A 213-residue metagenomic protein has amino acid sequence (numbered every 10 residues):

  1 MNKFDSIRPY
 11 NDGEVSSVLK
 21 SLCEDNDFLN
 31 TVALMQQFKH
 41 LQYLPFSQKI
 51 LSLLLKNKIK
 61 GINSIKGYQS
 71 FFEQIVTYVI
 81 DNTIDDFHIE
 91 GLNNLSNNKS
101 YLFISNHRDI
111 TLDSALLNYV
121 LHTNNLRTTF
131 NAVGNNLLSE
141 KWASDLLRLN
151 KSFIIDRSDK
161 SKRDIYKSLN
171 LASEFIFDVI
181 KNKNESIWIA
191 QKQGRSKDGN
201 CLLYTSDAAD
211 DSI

Functional and structural regions predicted by a protein language model:
M1-Y101, H107-N118, H122, S144 (+1 more regions): Membrane-anchoring hydrophobic helices of lipid-metabolizing enzymes
D85-W188: Glycine- and small hydrophobic-enriched segments that form the cores of compact globular domains
Q191: A cross-domain feature marking catalytic cores of carbohydrate-active enzymes and several ubiquitous metabolic/repair
G194: Catalytic metal-binding/acid-base residues of hydrolase active sites
G199-L203: Short, solvent-exposed loop/turn segments at secondary-structure boundaries
Y204-I213: Single conserved hydrophobic/aromatic residue that forms the stacking wall/gate of nucleotide- or nucleobase-binding
